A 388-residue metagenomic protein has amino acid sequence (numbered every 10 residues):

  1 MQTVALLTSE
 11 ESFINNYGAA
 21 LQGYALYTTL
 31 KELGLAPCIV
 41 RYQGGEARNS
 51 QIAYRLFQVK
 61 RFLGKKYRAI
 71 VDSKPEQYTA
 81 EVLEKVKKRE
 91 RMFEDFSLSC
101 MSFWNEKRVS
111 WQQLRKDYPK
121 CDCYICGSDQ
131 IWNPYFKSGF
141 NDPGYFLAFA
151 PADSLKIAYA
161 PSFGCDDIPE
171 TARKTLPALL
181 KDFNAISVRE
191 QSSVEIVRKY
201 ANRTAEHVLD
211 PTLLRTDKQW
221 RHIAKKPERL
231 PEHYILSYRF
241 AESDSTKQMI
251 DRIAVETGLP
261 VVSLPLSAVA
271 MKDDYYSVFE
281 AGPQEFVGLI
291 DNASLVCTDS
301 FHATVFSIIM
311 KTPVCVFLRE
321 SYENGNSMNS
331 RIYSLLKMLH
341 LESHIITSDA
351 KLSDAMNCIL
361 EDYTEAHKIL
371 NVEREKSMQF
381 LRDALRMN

Functional and structural regions predicted by a protein language model:
M1-N388: Active-site anion-handling motifs in enzyme catalytic cores
